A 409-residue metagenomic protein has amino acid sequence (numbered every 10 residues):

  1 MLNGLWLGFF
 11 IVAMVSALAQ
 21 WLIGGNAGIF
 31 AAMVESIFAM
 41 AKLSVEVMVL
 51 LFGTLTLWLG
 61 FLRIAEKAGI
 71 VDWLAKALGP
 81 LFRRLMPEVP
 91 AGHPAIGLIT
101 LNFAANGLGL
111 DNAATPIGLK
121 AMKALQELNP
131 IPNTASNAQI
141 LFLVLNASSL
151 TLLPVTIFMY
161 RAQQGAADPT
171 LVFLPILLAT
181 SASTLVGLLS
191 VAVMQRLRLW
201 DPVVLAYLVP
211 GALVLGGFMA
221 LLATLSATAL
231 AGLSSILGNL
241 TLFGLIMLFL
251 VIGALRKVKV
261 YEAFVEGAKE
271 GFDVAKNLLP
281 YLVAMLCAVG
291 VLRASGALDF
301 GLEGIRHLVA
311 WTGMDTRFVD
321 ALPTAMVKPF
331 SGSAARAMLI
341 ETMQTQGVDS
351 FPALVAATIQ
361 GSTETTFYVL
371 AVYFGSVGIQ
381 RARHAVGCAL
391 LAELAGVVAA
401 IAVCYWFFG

Functional and structural regions predicted by a protein language model:
M1-G53, M159-L292, W311, H384-G409: Signature of multi-pass transmembrane helix bundles
M1-L5, G28-I29, V89-L101, A105 (+5 more regions): Extended interaction regions within the primary functional domain
I11, W58, K67, G107 (+6 more regions): Short glycine/serine/threonine-biased micro-segments
F30-E127, R256-T345: Membrane-embedded alpha-helical segments and adjacent helix-loop junctions characteristic of multi-pass solute
F38, V45, P94-I96, I131-Q139 (+2 more regions): Hydrophobic alpha-helical segments, principally membrane-spanning helices and signal/leader peptides
A113-A114, A121-R161, A166-R196, L322-G409: C-terminal transmembrane helix pair
